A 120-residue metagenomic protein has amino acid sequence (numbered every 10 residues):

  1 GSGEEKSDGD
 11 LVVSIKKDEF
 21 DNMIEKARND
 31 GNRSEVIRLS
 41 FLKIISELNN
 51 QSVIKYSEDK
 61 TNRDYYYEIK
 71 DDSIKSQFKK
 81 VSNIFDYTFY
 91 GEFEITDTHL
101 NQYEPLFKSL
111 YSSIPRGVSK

Functional and structural regions predicted by a protein language model:
G1-S7: Short, charge-rich, low-complexity alpha-helical interaction segments
G9-V13: Non-globular terminal segments used for targeting and regulation at membranes
D21-K120: Membrane-proximal, non-transmembrane interaction modules that couple membrane proteins to downstream assemblies
